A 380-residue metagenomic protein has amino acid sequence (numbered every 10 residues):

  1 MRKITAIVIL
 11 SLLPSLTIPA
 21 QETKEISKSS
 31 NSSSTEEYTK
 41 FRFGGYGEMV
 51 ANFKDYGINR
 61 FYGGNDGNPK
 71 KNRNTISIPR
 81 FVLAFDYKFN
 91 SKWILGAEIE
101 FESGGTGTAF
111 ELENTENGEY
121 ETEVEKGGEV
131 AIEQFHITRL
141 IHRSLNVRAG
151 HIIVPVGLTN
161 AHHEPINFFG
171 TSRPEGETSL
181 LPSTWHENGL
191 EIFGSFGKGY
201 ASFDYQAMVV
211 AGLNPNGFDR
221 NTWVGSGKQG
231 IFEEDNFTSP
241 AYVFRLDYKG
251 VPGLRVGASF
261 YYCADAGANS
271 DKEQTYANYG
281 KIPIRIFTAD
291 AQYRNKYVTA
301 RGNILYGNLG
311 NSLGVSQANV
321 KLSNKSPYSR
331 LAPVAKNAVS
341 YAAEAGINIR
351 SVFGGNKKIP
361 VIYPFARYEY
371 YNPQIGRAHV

Functional and structural regions predicted by a protein language model:
M1-S27: Cleavable N-terminal export/targeting peptides
I18-R73, A266, G355-K358, I362: Outer-membrane beta-barrel biogenesis signature
T23, Y56-F61, P69-K70, Y120-E125 (+4 more regions): Outer-membrane beta-barrel pore domains
E37-K54, N72-P215, T238-V243, D247-R255 (+5 more regions): Outer membrane beta-barrel
F61-N65, E98, T106-G118, I166-P174 (+4 more regions): Flexible, solvent-exposed coil segments and beta strand-coil junctions, predominantly the extracellular/periplasmic
S183, E233-P240, Y279-P283: Active-site glycine- and acidic-residue-rich loops that bind and position anionic ligands or nucleotide-like cofactors
G212-V224: C-terminal ends of transmembrane alpha-helices and the immediately adjacent extracellular/lumenal or cytosolic loop
W223-N269: Loop-centered beta-sheet repeat module
